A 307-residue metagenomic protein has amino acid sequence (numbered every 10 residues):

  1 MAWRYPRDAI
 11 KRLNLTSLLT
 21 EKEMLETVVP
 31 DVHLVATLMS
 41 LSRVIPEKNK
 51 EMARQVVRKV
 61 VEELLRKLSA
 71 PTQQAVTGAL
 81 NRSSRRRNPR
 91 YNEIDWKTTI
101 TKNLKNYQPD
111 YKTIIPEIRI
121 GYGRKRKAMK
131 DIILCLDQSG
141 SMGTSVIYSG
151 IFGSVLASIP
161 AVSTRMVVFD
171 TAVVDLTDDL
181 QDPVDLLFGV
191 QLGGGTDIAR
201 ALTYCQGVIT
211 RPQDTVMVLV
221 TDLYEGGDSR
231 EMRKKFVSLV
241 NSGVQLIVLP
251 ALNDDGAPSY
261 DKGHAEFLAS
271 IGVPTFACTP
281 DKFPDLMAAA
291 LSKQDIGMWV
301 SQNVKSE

Functional and structural regions predicted by a protein language model:
M1-M129, A277, F283, L291 (+2 more regions): Acidic/polar low-complexity segments with low predicted structural confidence
P6-N14, T72, T98-T101, K105 (+2 more regions): Acidic, glycine-rich A-domain
